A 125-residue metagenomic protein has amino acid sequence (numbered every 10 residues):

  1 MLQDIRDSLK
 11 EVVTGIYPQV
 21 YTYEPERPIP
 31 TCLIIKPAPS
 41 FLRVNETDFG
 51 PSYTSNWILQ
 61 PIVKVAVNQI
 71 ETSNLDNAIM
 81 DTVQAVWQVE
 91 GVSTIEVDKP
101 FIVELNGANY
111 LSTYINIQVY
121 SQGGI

Functional and structural regions predicted by a protein language model:
M1-P28, P39-I125: Charged, amphipathic alpha-helical segments and their flanking helix caps
P30-I35: A short glycine-rich, His/Asp/Glu-containing loop-to-beta-strand
